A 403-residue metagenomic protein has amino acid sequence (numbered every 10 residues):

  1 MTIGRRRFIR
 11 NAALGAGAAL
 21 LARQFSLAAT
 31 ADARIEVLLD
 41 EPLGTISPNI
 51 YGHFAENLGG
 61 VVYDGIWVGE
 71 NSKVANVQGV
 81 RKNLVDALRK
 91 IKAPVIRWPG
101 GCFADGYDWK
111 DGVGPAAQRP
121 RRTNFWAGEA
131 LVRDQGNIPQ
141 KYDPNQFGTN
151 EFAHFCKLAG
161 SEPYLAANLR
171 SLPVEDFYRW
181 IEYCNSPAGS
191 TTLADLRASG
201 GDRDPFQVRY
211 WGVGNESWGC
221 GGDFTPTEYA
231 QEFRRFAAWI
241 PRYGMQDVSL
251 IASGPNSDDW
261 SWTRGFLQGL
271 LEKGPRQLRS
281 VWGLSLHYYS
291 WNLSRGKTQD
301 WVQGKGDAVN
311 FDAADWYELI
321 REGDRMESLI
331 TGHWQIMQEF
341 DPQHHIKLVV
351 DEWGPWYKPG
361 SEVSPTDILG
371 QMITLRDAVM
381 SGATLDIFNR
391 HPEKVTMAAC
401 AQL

Functional and structural regions predicted by a protein language model:
T2-G4, F8-R264, Q268-G283, M326-P359 (+1 more regions): Non-catalytic accessory regions flanking glycosidase/transglycosidase catalytic cores in CAZymes
D258, S280-F311, Y317: Long, well-ordered, tryptophan-enriched scaffold segments
R321-E322: Beta-strand-rich domain onsets/edges
